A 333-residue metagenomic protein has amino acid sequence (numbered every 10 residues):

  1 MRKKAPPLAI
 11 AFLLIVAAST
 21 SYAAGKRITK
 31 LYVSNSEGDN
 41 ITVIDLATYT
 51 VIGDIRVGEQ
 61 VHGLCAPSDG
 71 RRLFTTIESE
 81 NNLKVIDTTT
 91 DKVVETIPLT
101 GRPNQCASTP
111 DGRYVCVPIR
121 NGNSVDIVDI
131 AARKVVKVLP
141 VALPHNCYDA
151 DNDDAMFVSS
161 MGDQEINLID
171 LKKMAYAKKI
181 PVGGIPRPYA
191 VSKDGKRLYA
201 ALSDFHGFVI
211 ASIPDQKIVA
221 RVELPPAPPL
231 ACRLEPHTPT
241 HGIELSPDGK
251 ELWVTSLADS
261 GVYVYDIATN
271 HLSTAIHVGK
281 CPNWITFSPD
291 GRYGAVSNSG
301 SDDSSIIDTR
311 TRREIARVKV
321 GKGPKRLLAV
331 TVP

Functional and structural regions predicted by a protein language model:
M1-A9: Bacterial N-terminal signal peptides that target proteins for export
A9-A17: Bacterial N-terminal signal peptides
S19-P333: Predominantly soluble domains enriched in secretory-pathway, periplasmic, or organellar proteins
